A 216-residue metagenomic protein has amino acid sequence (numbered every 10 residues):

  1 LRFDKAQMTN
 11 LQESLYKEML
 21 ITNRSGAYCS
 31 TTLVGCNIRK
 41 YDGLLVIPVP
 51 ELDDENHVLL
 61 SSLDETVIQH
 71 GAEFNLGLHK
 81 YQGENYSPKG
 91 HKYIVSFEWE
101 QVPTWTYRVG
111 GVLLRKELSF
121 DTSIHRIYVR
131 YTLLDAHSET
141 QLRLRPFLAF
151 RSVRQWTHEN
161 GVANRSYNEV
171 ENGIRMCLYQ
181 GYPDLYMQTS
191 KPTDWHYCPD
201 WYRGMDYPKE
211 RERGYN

Functional and structural regions predicted by a protein language model:
L1-N216: Terminal accessory carbohydrate-recognition/targeting modules of carbohydrate-active enzymes
